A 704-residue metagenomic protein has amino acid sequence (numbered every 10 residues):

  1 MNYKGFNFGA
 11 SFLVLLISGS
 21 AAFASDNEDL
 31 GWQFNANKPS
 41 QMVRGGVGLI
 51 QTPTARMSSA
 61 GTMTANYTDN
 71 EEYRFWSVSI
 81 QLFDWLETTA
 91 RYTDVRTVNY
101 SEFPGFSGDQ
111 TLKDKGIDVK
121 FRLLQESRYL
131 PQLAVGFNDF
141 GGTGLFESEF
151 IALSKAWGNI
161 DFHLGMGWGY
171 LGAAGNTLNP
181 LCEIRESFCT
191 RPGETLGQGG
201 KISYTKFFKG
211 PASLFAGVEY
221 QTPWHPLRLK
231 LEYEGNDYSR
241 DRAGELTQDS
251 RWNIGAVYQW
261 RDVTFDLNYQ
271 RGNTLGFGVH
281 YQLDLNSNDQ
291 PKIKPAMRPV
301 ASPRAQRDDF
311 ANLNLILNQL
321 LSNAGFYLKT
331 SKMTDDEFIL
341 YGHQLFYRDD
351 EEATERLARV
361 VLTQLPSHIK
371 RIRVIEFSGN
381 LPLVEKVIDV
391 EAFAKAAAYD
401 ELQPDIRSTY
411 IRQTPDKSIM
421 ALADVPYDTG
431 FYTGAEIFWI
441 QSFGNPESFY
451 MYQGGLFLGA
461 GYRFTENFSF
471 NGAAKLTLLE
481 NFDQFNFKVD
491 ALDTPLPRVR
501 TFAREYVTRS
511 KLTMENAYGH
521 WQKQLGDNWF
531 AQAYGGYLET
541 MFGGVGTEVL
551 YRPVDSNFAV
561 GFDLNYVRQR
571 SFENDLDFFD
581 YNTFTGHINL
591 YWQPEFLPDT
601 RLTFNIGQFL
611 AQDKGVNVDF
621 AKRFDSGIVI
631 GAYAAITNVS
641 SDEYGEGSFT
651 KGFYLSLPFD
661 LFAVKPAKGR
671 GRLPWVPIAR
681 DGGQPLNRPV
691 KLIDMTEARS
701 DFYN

Functional and structural regions predicted by a protein language model:
A24-L145, W157-G158, Y170, I202 (+8 more regions): Transmembrane beta-barrel domains of Gram-negative outer membranes and organellar outer membranes
A24-T64, P211-S213, Q290-V300, A398-F431 (+1 more regions): Outer-membrane beta-barrel biogenesis signature
D26-L30, A90-D118, R122, G136-F140 (+11 more regions): Outer-membrane beta-barrel translocator/channel fold
S59-M63, R74, D84-L86, Y129-L133 (+16 more regions): Outer-envelope beta-barrel architecture signal
M63-Y67, V78, T88-A90, V119 (+14 more regions): Membrane-embedded beta-strand positions of outer-membrane beta-barrel proteins
A65, W76-I80, I117-F121, I151-K155 (+11 more regions): Residues on the lipid-exposed face of transmembrane beta-strands in outer-membrane beta-barrel proteins
L82-D84, K120-S127, W157-N159, Y220-W224 (+9 more regions): Outer-membrane beta-barrel proteins
S287-D335: N-proximal, solvent-exposed amphipathic alpha-helical segments enriched in charged/polar residues
